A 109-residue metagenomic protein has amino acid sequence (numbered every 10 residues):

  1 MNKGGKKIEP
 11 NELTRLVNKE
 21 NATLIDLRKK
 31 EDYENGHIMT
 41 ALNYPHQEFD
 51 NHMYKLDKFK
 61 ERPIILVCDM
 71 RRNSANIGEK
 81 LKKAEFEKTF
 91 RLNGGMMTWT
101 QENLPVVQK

Functional and structural regions predicted by a protein language model:
M1-A22, K30-P63, D69-K109: Rhodanese-like catalytic fold shared by cysteine-dependent sulfurtransferases and DSP/PTP-type phosphatases
